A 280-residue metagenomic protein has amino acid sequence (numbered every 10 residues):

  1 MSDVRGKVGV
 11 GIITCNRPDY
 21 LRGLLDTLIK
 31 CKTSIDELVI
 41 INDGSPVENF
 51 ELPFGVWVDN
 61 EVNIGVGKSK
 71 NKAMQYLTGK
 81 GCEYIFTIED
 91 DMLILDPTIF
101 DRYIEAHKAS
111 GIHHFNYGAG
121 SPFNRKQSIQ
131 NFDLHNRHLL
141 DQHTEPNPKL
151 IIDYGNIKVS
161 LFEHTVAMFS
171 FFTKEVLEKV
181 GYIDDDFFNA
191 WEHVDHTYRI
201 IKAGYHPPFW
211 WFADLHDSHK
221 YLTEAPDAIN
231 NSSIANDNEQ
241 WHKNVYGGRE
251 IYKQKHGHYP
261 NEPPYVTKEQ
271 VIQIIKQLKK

Functional and structural regions predicted by a protein language model:
D26-I35: Short, acidic, metal-binding catalytic loop of nucleotide-sugar glycosyltransferases
I40-E51, L93: A conserved acidic beta->alpha catalytic loop
E61-L77: Glycine-rich, basic loop-to-helix element that forms the pyrophosphate-binding segment of sugar-nucleotide handling
C82-L93: Short beta-strand-to-loop acidic/aromatic patch adjacent to the donor-nucleotide binding site
T98-H114: Conserved donor-nucleotide/metal-binding helix-loop-beta segment in metal-dependent transferases, i.e., the alpha-helix
F115-D133: Short beta-strand-to-loop element that shapes/binds the nucleotide-sugar donor at the catalytic cleft/hinge
I151-F172: A recurrent flexible, glycine/aromatic-enriched loop bordering the glycosyltransferase active site that acts as
D186-K280: C-terminal catalytic/acceptor-binding lobe
